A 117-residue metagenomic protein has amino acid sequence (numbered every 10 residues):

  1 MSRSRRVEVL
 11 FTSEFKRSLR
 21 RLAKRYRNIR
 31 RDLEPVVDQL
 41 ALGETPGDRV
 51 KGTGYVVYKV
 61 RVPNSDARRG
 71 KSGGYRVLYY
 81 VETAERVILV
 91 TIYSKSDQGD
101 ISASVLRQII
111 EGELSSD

Functional and structural regions predicted by a protein language model:
M1-R69, T83-E85, S96-D117: Basic, Lys/Arg-enriched alpha-helical interface segments
K59, G74-E82, R86-I92: Short, hydrophobic/aromatic-rich beta-strand segments within well-structured domains
